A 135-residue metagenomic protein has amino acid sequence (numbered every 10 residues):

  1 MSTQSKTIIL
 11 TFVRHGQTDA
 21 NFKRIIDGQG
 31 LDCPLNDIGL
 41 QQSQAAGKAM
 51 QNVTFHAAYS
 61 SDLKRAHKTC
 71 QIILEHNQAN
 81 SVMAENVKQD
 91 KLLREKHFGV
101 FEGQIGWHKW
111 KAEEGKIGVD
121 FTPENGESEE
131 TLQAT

Functional and structural regions predicted by a protein language model:
M1-H56, Q71, A79: An N-terminal RHG(E/S)-centered segment typical of histidine phosphatases
S5, Q44-G118: Phosphate-coordination/substrate-recognition cap region in phosphate-metabolizing enzymes
R14, R65-A66, T135: Short, cationic motifs built from Arg/Lys/His that form the positively charged side of catalytic pockets
I26, L35, F98-F101, F121-P123: Short clusters of hydrophobic/aromatic residues that line enzyme substrate/ligand-binding pockets
N36, L40, L63, E129-Q133: Amphipathic, non-transmembrane alpha-helical scaffold segments
A112-T131: Short glycine/proline- and acidic residue-enriched helix-loop micro-motifs that form flexible lids or anion-recognition
